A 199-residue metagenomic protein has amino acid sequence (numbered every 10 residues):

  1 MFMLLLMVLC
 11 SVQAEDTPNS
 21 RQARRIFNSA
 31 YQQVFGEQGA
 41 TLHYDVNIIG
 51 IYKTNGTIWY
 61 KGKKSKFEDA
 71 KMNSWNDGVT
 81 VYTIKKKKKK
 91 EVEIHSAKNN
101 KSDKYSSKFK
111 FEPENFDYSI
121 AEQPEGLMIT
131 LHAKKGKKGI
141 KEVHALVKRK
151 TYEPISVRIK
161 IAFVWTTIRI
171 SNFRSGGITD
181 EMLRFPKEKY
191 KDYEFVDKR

Functional and structural regions predicted by a protein language model:
M1-L9: Sec-dependent N-terminal signal peptides
V8-Y52, W59, K63-K64, K187-R199: N-terminal leader/targeting segments and the immediate start of mature chains
E15-N19, Q123-G126, K135-E142, R149-R199: Non-transmembrane domains of secretory- and envelope-associated proteins
D16, N55-D103, I161-T167: An acidic-aromatic
G36, I58-K66, W75-V81, P124 (+2 more regions): Short, solvent-exposed coil/turn segments at beta-strand boundaries
H43-N47, S65-A70, M128-G136, S156-K160: Short beta-strand segments that buttress and anchor functional surface loops
N55-T57, K71-N73, D117-S119, E142-L146: Short, surface-exposed charged micro-motifs
T83-G139: Surface-exposed, polar helix/loop patches in the mature regions of secreted/periplasmic/lumenal proteins that form
